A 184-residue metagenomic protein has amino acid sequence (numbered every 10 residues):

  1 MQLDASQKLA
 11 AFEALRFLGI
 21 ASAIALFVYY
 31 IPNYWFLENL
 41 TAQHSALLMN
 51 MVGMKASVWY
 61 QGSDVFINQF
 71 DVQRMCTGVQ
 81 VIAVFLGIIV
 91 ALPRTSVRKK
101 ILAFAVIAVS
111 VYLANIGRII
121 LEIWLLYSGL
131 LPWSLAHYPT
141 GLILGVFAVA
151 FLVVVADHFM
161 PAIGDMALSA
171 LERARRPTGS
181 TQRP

Functional and structural regions predicted by a protein language model:
M1-P184: Hydrophobic N-terminal alpha-helices or hydrophobic patches in metabolic proteins across all domains of life
